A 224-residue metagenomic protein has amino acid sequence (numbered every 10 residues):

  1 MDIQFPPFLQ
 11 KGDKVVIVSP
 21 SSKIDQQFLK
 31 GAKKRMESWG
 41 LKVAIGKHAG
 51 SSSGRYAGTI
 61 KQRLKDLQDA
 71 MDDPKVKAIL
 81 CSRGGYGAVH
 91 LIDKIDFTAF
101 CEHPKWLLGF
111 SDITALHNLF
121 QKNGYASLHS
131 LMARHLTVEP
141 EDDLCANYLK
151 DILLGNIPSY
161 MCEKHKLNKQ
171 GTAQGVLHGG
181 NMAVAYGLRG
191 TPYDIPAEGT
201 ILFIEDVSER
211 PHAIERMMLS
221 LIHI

Functional and structural regions predicted by a protein language model:
M1-K75: ATP/NTP phosphate-donor binding region
K11, K23-Q26, K30, A57-L64 (+4 more regions): Electropositive phosphate-/nucleotide-binding environments in soluble metabolic enzymes
S19-S21, C81-S82, I204-D206: Short glycine-centered, acidic/aromatic-flanked micro-motifs in structured strand/loop junctions that mark active-site
D25-Q26, A88-V89, L116-H117, Y186 (+1 more regions): Short, well-ordered alpha-helical microsegments
Y56-N168, T172-V176: Active-site histidine-anchored catalytic micro-motif
A146-M218: ATP/pyrophosphate-binding catalytic subdomain of soluble kinases
I222-I224: Conserved small/polar residues in nucleotide/adenosyl-binding loops
